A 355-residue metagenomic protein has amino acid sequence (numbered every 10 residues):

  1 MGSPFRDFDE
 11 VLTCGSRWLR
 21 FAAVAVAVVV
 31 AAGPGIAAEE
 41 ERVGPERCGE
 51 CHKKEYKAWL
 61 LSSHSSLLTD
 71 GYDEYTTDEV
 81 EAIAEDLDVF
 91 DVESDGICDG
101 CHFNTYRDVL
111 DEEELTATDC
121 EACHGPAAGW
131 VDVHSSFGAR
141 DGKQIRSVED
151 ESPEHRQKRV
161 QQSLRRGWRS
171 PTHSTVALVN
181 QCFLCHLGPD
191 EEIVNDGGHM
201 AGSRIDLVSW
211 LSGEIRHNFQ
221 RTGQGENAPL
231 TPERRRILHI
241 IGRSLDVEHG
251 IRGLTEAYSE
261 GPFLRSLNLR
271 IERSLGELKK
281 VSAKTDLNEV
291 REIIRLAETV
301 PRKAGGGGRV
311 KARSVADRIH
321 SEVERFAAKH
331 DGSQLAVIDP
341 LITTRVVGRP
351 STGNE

Functional and structural regions predicted by a protein language model:
M1-R17: N-terminal secretory signal peptides that target proteins for export/translocation
R20-A32: Bacterial N-terminal signal peptides
G33-A38: Sec/Tat signal peptide C-region and signal peptidase I cleavage site
E40-G49, K53-Y56: N-terminal mature-domain "stem" immediately C-terminal to a signal peptide or N-terminal signal-anchor/transmembrane
E41-G44, S94, T116, L178-V179: Short metal-coordination and nucleic-acid-contact micro-motifs, chiefly zinc-binding Cys/His arrays
E46-G49, D99, E121, F183: Extracellular secreted precursors and ectodomains with disulfide-bonded cysteine-rich loops/domains
K54-L87, R107-T118, A122, P126-N354: Primarily the internal scaffold of c-type cytochrome electron-transfer domains, especially repeated/multiheme c-type
D86-T105: Long, well-ordered hydrophobic secondary-structure segments characteristic of membrane-embedded and membrane-proximal
